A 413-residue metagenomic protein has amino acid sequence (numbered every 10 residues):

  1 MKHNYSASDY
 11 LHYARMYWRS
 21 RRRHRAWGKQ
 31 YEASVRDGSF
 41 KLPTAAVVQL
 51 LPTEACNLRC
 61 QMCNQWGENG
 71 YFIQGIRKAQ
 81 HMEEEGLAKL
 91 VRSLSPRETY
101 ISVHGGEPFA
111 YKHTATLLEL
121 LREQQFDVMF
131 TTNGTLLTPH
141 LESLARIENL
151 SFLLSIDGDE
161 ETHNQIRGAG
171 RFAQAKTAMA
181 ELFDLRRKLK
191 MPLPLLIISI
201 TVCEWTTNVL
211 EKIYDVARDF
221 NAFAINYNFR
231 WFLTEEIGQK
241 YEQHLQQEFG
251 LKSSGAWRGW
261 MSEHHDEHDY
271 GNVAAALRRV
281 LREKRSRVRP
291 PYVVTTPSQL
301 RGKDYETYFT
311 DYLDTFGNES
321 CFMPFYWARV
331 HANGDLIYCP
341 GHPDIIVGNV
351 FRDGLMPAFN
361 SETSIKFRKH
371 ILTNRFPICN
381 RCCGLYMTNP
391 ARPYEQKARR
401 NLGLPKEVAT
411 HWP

Functional and structural regions predicted by a protein language model:
M1, Y5, S151-D157, E161-S320 (+3 more regions): Radical SAM enzyme [4Fe-4S]-AdoMet core and its adjacent flexible, acidic and glycine-rich loops/tails across
K2-A46, D311-R329, N333-P413: Flexible mid-to-C-terminal extensions adjoining Fe-S/redox cofactors in radical SAM and related proteins
K2-S143, I147-S151, L233, R392 (+2 more regions): Conserved alpha-helical substructure of the radical SAM core
Q49-L51, N64, S102-G105, T131 (+6 more regions): Short beta-strand segments
C56, D159, H342-P343: A generic "binding-loop/recognition-motif" signal
K78-E85, A169, A173, E204 (+3 more regions): Conserved phosphate-coordination/catalytic loops
V91, A115-E119, L141-A145, K176-M179 (+3 more regions): Short amphipathic alpha-helical segments and helix-helix/interface helices
